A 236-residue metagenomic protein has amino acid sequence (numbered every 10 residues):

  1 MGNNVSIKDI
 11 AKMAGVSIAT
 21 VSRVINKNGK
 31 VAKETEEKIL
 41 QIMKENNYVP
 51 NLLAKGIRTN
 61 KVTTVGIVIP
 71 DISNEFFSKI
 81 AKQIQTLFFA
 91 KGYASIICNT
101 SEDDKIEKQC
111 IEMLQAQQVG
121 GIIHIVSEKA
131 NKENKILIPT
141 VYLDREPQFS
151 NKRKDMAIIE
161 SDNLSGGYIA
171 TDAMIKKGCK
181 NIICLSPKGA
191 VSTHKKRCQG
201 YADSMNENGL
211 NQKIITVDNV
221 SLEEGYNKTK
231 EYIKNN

Functional and structural regions predicted by a protein language model:
M1-G2, M13, I18, E45 (+3 more regions): Bacterial carbohydrate/catabolite-sensing allosteric modules
M1-V62: N-terminal helix-turn-helix DNA-binding module of bacterial transcription factors
N46-I111, Q117-G120, A202: Amphipathic helical "hinge" segments at domain boundaries
I111-V126, I183-S186, N236: Periplasmic-binding protein-like
H124-A130, L143-Q148: Short, polar loop motifs at secondary-structure junctions
N131-I138: Acidic (Asp/Glu)-rich catalytic clusters
